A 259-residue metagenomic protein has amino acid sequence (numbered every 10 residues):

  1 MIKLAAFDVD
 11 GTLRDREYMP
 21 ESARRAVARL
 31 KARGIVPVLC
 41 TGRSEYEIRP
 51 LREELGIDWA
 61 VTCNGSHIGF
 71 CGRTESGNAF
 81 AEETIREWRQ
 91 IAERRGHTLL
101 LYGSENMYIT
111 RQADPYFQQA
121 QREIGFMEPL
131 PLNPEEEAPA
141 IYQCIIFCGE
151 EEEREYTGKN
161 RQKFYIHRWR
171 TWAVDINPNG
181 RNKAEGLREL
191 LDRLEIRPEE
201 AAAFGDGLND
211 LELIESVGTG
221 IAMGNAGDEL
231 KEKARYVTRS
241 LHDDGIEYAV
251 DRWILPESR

Functional and structural regions predicted by a protein language model:
I2-E17: Asp-based phosphoryl-transfer active-site loop
G11, R43, G205-G207: Active-site metal-binding loops of divalent metal-dependent hydrolases
R16, E21-P115: Active-site phosphate-binding/coordination module
L30, T41, C144, I214 (+2 more regions): Residue-level signal for inorganic ion chemistry
L55-G56, N64, K159-K163, S216-V217 (+1 more regions): Short, structured coil segments at secondary-structure junctions
R95-F204, L208-S216, N225: Conserved acidic, metal-coordinating active-site core of Asp-based, Mg2+-dependent phosphoryl-transfer enzymes
S216, I221-R259: Asp-based, Mg2+/Mn2+-dependent phosphohydrolase catalytic module
